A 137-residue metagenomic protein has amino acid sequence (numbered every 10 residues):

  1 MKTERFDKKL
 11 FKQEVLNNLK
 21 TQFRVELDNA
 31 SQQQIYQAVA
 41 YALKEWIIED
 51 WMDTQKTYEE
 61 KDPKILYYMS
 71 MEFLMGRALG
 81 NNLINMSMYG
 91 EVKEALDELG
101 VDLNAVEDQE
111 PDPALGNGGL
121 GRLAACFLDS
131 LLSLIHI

Functional and structural regions predicted by a protein language model:
M1-L83: Extended, charge-enriched "interface" segments that sit outside catalytic cores
N29, A114-N117: Hydrophobic alpha-helical scaffolding
E72-M75, E110, G119: Short, flexible loop/turn elements at secondary-structure junctions
E91-P113: Residues forming anionic-ligand binding surfaces in small-molecule and nucleic-acid pockets of primarily soluble enzymes
Q109, S130-S133: Anionic coordination/interaction segments
N117-S130: A conserved hydrophobic secondary-structure block that centers on an alpha-helix together with its immediately flanking
I135-I137: Conserved small/polar residues in nucleotide/adenosyl-binding loops
